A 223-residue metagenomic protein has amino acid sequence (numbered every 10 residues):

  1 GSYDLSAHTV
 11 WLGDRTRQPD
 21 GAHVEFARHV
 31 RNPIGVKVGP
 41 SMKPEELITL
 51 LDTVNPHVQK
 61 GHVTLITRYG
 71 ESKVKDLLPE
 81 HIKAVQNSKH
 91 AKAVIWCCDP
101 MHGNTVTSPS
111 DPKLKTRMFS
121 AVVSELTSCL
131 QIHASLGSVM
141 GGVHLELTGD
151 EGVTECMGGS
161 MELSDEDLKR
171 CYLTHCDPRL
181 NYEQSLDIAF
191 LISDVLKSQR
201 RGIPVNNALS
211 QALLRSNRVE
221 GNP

Functional and structural regions predicted by a protein language model:
G1-E71, K113-S120, S124-S128, I132 (+1 more regions): Active-site-facing alpha/beta catalytic cores
V30, H90-K92, L136: Helix C-cap/helix->beta junction micro-motif
K60-G61, K92-V94: Short, structured loop/turn "capping" segments at alpha-beta junctions
D76-S88, V123-A134: A short, acidic, amphipathic alpha-helical segment used as a generic capping/interface helix at domain edges
K83, V94-I95: A translation/RNA-centric and nucleic-acid-associated enzymatic feature enriched in Class II aminoacyl-tRNA synthetases
I95-G103: Short acidic/histidine-rich active-site segments
P100, S138-V139: Generic detector of intrinsically disordered, low-complexity, polar/charged segments
T105, P109-L114: C-terminal structural cap/anchor segments
